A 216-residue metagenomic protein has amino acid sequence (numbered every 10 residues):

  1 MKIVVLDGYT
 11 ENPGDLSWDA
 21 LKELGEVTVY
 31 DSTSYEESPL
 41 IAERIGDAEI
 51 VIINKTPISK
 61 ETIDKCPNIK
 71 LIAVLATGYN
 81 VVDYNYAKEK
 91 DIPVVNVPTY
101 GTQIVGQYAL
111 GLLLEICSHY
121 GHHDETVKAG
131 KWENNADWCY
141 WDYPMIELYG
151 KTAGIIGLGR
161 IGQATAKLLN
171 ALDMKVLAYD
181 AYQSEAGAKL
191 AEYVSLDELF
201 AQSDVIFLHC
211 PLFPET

Functional and structural regions predicted by a protein language model:
M1-A48, D173-L177: N-terminal glycine-/charge-rich "phosphate-binding" loop or analogous flexible N-terminal tail
G46, I58-D64, L177, A181-T216: Rossmann-like adenosine-cofactor binding region
N80-K90: Rossmann-fold NAD(P)-binding glycine/threonine-rich loop
K90-I92, P98-T152: Phosphate-binding beta-alpha-beta segment of Rossmann-like dinucleotide-binding domains, i.e., the NAD(P)
L158-G159: Glycine-rich Rossmann-fold phosphate-binding loop(s) that bind the pyrophosphate of adenine dinucleotide cofactors
G162-Q163: N-terminal Rossmann-fold NAD(P) dinucleotide-binding loop
